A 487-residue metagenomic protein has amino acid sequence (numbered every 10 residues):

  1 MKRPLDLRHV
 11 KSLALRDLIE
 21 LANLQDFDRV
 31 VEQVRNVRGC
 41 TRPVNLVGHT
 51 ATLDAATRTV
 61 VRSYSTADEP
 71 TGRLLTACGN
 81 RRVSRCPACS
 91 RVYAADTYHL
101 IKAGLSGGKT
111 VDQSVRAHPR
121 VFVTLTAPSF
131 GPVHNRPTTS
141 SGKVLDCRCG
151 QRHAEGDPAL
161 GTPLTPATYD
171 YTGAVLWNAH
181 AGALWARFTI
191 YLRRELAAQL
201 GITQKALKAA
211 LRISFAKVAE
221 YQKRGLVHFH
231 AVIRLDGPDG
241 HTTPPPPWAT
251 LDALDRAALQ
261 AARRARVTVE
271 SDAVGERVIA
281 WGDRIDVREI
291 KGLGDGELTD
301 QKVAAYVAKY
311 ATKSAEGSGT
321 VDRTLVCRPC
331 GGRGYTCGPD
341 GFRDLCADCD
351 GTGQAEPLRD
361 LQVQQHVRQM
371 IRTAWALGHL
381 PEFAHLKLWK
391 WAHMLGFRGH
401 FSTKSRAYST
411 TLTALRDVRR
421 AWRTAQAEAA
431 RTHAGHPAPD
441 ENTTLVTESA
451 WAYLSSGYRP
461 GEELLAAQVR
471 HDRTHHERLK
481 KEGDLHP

Functional and structural regions predicted by a protein language model:
M1-R85, R91-A94, R277, W281-P487: Long, low-complexity, charged/polar intrinsically disordered accessory regions
P70-R120, L125-D146: Long, contiguous juxta-domain segments that are non-catalytic but functionally important
T71-L75, G108-Q113, L200-K223: Catalytic micro-motifs at enzyme active sites that drive phosphoryl/nucleotidyl and oxygen chemistry
C86, V123, A206-G240, V307: Histidine-centered divalent-metal-coordination microenvironment in nucleic-acid enzymes
N135-L176: A solvent-exposed, charged loop/short amphipathic helix patch at secondary-structure junctions
N178-A210: A short, contiguous, amphipathic alpha-helix enriched in charged residues
R194, S214-A216, Q222-R224, T242-P244 (+4 more regions): Mobile, glycine-rich extracellular loop/lid and propeptide segments that shape or gate substrate/ligand access
V232-A273: Helical (often loop-to-helix) elements that flank the catalytic cores of nucleotide-handling enzymes
